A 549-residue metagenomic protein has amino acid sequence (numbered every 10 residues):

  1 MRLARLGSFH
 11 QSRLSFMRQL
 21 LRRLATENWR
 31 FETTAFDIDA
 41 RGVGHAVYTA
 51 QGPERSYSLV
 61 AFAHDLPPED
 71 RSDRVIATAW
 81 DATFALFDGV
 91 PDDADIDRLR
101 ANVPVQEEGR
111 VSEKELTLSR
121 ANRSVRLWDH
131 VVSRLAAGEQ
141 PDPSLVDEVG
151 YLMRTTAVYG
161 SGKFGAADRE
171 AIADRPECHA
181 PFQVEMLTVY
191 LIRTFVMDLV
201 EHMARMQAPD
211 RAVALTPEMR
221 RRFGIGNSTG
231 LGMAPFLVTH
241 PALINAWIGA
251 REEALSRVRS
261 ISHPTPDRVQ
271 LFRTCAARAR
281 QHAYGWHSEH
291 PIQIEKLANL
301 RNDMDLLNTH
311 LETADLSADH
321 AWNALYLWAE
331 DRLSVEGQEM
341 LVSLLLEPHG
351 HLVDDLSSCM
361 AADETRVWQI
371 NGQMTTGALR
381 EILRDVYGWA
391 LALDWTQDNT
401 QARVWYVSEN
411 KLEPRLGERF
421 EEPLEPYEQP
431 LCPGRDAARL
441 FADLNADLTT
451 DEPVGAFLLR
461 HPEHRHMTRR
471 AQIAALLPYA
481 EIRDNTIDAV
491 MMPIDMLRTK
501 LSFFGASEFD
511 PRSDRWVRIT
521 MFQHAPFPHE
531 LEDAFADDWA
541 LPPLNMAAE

Functional and structural regions predicted by a protein language model:
M1-S8, R41-V43, A63-H64, N299 (+8 more regions): Long, solvent-exposed non-transmembrane regions
S8-T33: Amphipathic alpha-helical segments
L24-T78, T376-E381, G388, A392 (+4 more regions): Amphipathic, interaction-prone secondary-structure segments
G52-E113, V189-T229, M233-V238, A246 (+7 more regions): Intrinsically disordered, low-complexity regulatory segments enriched in Ser/Thr/Pro and charged residues
A77-I294, A298-R301, L306-N308, F527-A547: Intrinsically disordered, low-complexity regulatory regions enriched in serine/threonine/proline and acidic residues
C275-A277, Q281, V335, L346-E347 (+4 more regions): Solvent-exposed adhesion/ligand-recognition segments of exported proteins
N308-T313, S317, D331, G337 (+8 more regions): Long C-terminal interaction/binding lobes of large macromolecular proteins
L448-F522: C-terminal structured domain segments
